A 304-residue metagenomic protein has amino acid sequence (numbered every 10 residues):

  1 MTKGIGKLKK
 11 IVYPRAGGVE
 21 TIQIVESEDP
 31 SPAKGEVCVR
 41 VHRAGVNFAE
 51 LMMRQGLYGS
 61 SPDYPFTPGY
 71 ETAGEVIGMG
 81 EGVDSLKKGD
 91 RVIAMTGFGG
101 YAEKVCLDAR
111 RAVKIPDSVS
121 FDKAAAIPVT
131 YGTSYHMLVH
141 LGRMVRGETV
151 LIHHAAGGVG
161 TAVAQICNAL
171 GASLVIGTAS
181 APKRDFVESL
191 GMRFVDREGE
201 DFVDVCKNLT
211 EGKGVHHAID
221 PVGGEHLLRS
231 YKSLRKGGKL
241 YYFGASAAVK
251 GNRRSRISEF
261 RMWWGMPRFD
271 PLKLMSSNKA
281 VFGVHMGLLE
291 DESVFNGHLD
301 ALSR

Functional and structural regions predicted by a protein language model:
E28-V46, L57-G99, P221: Glycine-rich beta-strand-centered segment in the early N-terminal region that forms part of a ligand/cofactor-binding
R40, M52, D63, R91-H154: NAD(P)H dinucleotide-binding glycine-rich loop of Rossmann-like/cofactor-binding domains, especially the beta1-alpha1
G80-S85, G177-F186, E198, G224-H226 (+1 more regions): Short glycine/proline-centered loop/turn elements that form peptide/ligand docking sites
G89, G147, G191, G214-V215: Local beta-strand N-terminus motif with an aromatic residue
A125-E200, D204-V205: Mid-domain Rossmann-like dinucleotide-binding core that forms the NAD(H)/NADP(H) cofactor-binding site
A172, E225-S303: Glycine-rich phosphate-binding loop and adjacent beta-alpha segment of Rossmann(oid) nucleotide-cofactor-binding
L209-H217: A glycine-rich helix->loop->beta "capping" turn within Rossmann-like NAD(P)(H)-dependent oxidoreductase domains
